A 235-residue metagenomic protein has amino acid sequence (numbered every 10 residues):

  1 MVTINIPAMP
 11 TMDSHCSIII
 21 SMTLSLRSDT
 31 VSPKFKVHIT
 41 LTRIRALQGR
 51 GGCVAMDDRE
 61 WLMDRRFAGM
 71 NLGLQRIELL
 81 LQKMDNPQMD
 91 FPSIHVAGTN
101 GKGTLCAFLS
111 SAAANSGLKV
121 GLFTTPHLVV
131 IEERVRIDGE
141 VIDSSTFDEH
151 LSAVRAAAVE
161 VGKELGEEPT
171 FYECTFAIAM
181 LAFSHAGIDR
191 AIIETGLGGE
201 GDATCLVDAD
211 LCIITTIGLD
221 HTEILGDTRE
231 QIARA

Functional and structural regions predicted by a protein language model:
M1-V54, I232: N-terminal, intrinsically disordered, basic low-complexity segments enriched in Arg/Pro/Ser/Thr
T3, R59-M63, P92, G162 (+1 more regions): Generic signal for short, ordered secondary-structure residues within or immediately flanking folded domains
P10, C16, S21, V37-I39 (+5 more regions): Ubiquitous "structural anchor" signal
S28-T30, I39, I44, G49-N100 (+3 more regions): N-terminal leader/targeting and accessory segments in enzymes
L74, E78-M89, N115-V207, L219-D227 (+1 more regions): ATP-dependent carboxylate-amine ligase catalytic core
N100, G218-L219: Short histidine/acidic/glycine/proline-rich micro-motifs that form metal- and phosphate-coordinating active-site loops
D208-T216: Inter-motif core of Ras-like GTPase G domains
